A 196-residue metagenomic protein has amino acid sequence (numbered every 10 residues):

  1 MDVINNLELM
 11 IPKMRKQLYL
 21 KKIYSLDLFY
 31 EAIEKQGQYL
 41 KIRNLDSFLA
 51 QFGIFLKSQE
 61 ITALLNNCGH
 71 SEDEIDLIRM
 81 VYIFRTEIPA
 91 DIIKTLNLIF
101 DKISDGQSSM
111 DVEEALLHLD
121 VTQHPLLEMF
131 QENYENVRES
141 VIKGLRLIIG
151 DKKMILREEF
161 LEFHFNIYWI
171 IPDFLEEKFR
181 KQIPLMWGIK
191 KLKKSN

Functional and structural regions predicted by a protein language model:
M1-G37, I42-N44, F55-N67, S71-G106 (+2 more regions): EF-hand Ca2+-binding helix-loop-helix modules
Q17-L28, F48-S71, T86-F100, H118-G150 (+1 more regions): EF-hand-based Ca2+ sensing modules
S71, S108, M186-K190: Alpha-helix boundary/capping detector
D111-A115, K190-K193: Low-complexity, flexible helical/coil segments
S140-L147, E158-E159, K191-K193: Long, highly charged low-complexity segments
E162-F163: Sequence-specific DNA-binding recognition helix
K181-N196: C-terminal helix/juxtamembrane-tail motif
